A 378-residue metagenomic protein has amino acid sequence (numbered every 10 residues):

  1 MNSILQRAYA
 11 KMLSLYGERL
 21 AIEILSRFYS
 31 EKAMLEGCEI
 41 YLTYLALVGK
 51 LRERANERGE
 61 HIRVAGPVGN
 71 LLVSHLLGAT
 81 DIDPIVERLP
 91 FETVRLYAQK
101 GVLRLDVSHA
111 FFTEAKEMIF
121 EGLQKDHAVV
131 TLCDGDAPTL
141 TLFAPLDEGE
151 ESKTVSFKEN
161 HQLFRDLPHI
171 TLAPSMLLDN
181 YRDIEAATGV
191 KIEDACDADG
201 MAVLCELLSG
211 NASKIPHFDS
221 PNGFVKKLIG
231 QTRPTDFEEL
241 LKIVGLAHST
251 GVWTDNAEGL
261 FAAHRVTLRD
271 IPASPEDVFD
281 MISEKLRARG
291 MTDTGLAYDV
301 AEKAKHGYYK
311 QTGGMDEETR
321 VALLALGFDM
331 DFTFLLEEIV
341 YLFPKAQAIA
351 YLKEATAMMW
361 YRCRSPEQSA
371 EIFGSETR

Functional and structural regions predicted by a protein language model:
M1-R378: Noncatalytic, beta-rich nucleic-acid-contacting surfaces in large DNA/RNA-processing enzymes
